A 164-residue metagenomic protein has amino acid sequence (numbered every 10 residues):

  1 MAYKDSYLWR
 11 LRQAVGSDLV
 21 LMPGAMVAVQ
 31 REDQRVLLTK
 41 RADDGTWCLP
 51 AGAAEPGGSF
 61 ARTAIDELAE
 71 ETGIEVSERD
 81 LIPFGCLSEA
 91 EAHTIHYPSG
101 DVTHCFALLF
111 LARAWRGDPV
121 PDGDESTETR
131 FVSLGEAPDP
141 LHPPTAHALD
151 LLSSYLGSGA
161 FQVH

Functional and structural regions predicted by a protein language model:
M1-M26, G100: Acidic, metal-coordinating catalytic segment for phosphate/diphosphate chemistry, firing primarily on the Nudix
P23-A25, Q34, F106-L108, T127: Change "...and in nucleic-acid phosphodiester-cleaving endonucleases..." to "...and in nucleic-acid processing enzymes
A25, G52, D66, R79 (+1 more regions): Structural detector for helix-capping/boundary residues
V29, L109-R113, R130: Short, well-ordered beta-strand micro-motif
R31-E71, E75: Conserved Nudix-box catalytic region and its N-terminal flanking loop in Nudix hydrolases and closely related
T39, F84-C86, D122: Residue-level detector of high-confidence beta-strand sites
G45-T46, G117-H164: Nudix hydrolase/Nudix homology domain
I74-D118: Active-site segment of metal-dependent pyrophosphate-handling enzymes, primarily the Nudix hydrolase catalytic core
